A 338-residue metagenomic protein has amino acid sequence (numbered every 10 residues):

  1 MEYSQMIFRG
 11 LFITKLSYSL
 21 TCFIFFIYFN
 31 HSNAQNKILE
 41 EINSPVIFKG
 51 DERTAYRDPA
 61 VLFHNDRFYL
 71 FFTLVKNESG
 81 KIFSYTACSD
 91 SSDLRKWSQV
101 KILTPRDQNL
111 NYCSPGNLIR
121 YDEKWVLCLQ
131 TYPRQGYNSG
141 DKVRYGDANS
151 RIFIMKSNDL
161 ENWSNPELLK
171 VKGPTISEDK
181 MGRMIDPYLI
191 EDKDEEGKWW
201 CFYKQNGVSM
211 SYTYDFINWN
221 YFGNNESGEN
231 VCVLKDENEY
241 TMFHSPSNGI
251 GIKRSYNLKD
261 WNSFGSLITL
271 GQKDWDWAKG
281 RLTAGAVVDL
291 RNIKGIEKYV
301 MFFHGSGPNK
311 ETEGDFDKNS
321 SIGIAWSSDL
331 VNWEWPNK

Functional and structural regions predicted by a protein language model:
M1-Q35: Bacterial Sec-dependent N-terminal signal peptides
A34-K338: Carbohydrate-active catalytic/glycan-binding domains of CAZyme proteins, especially the secreted or lumenal ectodomains
